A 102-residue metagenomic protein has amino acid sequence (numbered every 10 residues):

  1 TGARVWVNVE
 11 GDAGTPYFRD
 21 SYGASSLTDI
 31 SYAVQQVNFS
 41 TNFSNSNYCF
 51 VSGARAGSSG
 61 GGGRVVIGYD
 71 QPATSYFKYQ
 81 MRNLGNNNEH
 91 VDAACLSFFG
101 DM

Functional and structural regions predicted by a protein language model:
T1-N45, Y76-M102: Extracellular receptor-binding modules and their adjoining Ser/Thr/Gly/Asp/Asn-rich linkers
N45-Q71: Terminal beta-strand-rich extracellular "head" domains that mediate receptor/glycan or other ligand binding
